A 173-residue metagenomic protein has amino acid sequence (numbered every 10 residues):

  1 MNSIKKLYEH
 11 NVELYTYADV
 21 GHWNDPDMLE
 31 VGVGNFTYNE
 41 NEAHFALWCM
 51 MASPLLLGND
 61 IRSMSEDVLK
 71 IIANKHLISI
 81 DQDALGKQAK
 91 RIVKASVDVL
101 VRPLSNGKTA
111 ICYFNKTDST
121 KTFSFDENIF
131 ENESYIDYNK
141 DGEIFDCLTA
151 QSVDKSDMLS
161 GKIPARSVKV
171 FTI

Functional and structural regions predicted by a protein language model:
M1-N59: Glycan-recognition surfaces
F36-T37, V97-V101, M158-L159: Generic recognition of flexible, low-complexity loop/linker segments
A43-I92: Catalytic cores of secreted or luminal carbohydrate-active enzymes
W48-M51, L56-G58, K94-E133: Carbohydrate-binding surface patches
R62, L85, K116-D118, F130 (+1 more regions): Short, glycine-/Ser/Thr-/acidic-enriched flexible segments
I111, I144, R166: Hydrophobic, well-ordered secondary-structure elements that form the walls of internal hydrophobic environments
N128-A150: Solvent-exposed beta-hairpin/edge-strand motifs
K155-I173: C-terminal beta-strand-rich structural cap/linker in extracellular carbohydrate-active enzymes
